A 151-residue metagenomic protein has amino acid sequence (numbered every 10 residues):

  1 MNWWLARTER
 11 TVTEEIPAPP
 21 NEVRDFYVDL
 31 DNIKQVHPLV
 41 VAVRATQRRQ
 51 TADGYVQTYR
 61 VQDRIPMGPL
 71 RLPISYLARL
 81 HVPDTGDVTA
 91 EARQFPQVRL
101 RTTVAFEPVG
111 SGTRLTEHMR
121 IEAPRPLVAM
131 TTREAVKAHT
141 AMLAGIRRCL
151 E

Functional and structural regions predicted by a protein language model:
M1-A52: Hydrophobic ligand-binding cavity/cleft-lining segments
W3, A45-R93, G145-E151: Glycine-rich portal/gate segments that line the openings of hydrophobic small-molecule binding cavities
E9-T11, R71-L77, V98-T103: Short, surface-exposed coil-to-beta transition loops
I16-A18, D63-M67, L80-D84, P96-V98 (+2 more regions): Beta-strand elements of well-folded, non-transmembrane domains
P19-D25, E134, A138, M142: Short amphipathic alpha-helical segments
E22-F26, I33, L80, L115-E117 (+1 more regions): Hydrophobic pocket/interface hotspot
F26, V36, P83, R93-F95 (+1 more regions): A short, compositionally biased micro-patch
E91-T140: Beta-strand/loop substructures that line and gate deep hydrophobic ligand-binding cavities in soluble
